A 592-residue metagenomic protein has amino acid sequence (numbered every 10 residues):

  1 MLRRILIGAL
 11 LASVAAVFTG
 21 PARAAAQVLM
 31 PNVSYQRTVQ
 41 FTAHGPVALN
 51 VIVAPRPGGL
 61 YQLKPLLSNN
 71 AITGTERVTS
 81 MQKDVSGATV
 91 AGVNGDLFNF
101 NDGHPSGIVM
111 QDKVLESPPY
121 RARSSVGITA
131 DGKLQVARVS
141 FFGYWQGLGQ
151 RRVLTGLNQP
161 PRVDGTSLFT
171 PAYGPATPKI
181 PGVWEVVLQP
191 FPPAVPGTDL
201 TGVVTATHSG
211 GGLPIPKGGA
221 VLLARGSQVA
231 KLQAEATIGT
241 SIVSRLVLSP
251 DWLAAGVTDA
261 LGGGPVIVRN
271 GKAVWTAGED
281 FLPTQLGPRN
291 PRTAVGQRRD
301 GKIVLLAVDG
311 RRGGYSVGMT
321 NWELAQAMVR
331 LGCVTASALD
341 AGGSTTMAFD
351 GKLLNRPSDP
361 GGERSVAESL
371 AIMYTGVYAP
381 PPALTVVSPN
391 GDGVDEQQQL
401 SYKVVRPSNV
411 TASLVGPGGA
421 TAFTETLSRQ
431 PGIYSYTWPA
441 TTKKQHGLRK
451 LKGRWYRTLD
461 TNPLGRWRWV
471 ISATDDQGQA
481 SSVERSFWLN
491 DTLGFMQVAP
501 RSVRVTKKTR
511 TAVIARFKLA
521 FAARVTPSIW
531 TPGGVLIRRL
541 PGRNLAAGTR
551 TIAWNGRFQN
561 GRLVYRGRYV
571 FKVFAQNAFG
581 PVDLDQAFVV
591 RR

Functional and structural regions predicted by a protein language model:
L2-A24: Secretory targeting and sorting signals
A24-G226, K231-L232: Zymogen propeptides
Q40-T42, D102-I128, A260, I267-V334 (+1 more regions): Conserved, well-ordered active-site substructure
V377-V386, L493-P500: Proline-enriched interdomain boundary motifs that mark the N-terminal boundary and often initiate the first structured
V387-Q397, G453-R457, S502-A512, G556-F558 (+1 more regions): Acidic, glycine-anchored loop motifs typical of Ca2+
Q398-V404, W438, V513-F521, W554: Aromatic/hydrophobic beta-strand junction motif of beta-rich domains
T421-G465, L536-V564: Glycine-centered tight-turn motifs at strand-turn-strand junctions
W469-A515, V570-R592: C-terminal tail/sorting-segment detector
